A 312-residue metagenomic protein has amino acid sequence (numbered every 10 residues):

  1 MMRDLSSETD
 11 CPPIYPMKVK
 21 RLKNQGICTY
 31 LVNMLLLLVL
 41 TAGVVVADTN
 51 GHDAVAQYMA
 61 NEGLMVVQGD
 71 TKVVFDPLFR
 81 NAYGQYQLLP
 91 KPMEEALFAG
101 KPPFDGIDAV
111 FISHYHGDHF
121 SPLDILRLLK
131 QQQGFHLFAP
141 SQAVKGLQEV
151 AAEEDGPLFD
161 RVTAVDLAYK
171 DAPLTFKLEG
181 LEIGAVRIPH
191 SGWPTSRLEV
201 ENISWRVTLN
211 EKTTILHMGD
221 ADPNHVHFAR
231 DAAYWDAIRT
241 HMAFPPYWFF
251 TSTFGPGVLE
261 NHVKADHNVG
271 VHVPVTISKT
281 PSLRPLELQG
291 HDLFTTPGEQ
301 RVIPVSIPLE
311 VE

Functional and structural regions predicted by a protein language model:
Y30-A42: Bacterial N-terminal signal peptides
D48-G100, L198-D220: Conserved beta-strand hairpin/beta-sheet module of binuclear metal-dependent hydrolase folds, prominently
T71-F111, Y115, L123-I125, D222-A237: Pre-active-site segment of Zn-dependent metallo-hydrolases
F75-D76, I107-D118, F138-S141, L216-A221 (+3 more regions): Active-site neighborhood of phospho(di)ester-bond hydrolases with catalytic His/Asp-centered motifs
A99-A168: Active-site HxH/HxHxD metal-binding segment of metal-dependent hydrolases
L123, P189-H262: Active-site-proximal loop/helix segments of hydrolase catalytic cores
A151-E179, G257-E312: Binuclear metal-ion centers of metallo-dependent hydrolases, dominated by the metallo-beta-lactamase
